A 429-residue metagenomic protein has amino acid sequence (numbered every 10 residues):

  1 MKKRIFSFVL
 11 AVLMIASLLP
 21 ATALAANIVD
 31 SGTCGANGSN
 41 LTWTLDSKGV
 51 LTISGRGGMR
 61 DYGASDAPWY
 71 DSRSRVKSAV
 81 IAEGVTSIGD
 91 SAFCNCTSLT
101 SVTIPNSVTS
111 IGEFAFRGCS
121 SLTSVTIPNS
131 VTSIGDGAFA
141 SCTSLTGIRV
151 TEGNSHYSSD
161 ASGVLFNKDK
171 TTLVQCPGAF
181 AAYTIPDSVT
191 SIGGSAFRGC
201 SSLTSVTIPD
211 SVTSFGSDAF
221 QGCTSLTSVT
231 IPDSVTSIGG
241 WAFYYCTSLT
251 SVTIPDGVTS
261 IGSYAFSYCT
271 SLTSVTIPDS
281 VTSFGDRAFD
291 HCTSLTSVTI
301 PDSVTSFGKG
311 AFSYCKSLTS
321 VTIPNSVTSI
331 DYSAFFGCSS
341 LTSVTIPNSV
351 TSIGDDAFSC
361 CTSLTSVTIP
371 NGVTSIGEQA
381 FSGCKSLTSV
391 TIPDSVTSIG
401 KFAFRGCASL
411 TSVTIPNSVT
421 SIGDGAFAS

Functional and structural regions predicted by a protein language model:
M1-A11: Positively charged n-region of N-terminal signal peptides that target proteins for export
L10-L18: Hydrophobic core
L18-V29: Sec-dependent signal peptide cleavage junction
V29-T52: GGW-centered surface loops in extracellular recognition modules
L41, R56-M59: Negatively charged
V50-G57, S74-S87, T97-S110, S120-S133 (+12 more regions): Structural signature of tandem-repeat unit edges
M59-R75, Y183-T184, S195-A196: Extended Gly/Ser/Thr-rich low-complexity repeat segments, especially those forming or decorating extracellular
G89-C94, G112-R117, G135-A138, G193-R198 (+10 more regions): Consensus positions within tandem repeat domains that build extended binding/scaffold surfaces
